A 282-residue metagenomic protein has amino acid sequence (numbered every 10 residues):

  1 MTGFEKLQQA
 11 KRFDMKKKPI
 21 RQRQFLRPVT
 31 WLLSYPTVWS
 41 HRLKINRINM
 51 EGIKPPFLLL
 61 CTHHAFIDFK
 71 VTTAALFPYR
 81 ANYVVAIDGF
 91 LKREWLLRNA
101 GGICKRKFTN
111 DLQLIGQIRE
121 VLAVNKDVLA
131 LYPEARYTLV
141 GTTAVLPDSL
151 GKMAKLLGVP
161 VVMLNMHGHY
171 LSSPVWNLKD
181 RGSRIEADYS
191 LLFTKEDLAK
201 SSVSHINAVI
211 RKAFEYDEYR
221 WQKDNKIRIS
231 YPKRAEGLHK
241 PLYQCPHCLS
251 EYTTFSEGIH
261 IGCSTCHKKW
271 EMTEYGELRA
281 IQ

Functional and structural regions predicted by a protein language model:
M1-L7: Soluble, non-transmembrane catalytic domains of enzymes that act on hydrophobic metabolites at membranes
T2, H63, E277-Q282: A broadly structural signal marking compact, well-ordered functional cores that mediate small-ligand/cofactor/substrate
A10-L33: Helix-enriched interaction subdomains in cytosolic or periplasmic regions, typified by TIR/SEFIR signaling/NADase cores
Q22, L26, V38-A208, P232 (+2 more regions): Soluble catalytic domains of membrane acyltransferases
W39-L43, A213-W221, Y252: Short secondary-structure junctions and interdomain/linker hinges
L156-P160, E215-R220, E257: Secondary-structure boundary elements
S204-P241: A conserved mid-domain beta-alpha-beta active-site/ligand-binding segment of alpha/beta enzyme cores
S230-I281: Cys/His-rich short segments
